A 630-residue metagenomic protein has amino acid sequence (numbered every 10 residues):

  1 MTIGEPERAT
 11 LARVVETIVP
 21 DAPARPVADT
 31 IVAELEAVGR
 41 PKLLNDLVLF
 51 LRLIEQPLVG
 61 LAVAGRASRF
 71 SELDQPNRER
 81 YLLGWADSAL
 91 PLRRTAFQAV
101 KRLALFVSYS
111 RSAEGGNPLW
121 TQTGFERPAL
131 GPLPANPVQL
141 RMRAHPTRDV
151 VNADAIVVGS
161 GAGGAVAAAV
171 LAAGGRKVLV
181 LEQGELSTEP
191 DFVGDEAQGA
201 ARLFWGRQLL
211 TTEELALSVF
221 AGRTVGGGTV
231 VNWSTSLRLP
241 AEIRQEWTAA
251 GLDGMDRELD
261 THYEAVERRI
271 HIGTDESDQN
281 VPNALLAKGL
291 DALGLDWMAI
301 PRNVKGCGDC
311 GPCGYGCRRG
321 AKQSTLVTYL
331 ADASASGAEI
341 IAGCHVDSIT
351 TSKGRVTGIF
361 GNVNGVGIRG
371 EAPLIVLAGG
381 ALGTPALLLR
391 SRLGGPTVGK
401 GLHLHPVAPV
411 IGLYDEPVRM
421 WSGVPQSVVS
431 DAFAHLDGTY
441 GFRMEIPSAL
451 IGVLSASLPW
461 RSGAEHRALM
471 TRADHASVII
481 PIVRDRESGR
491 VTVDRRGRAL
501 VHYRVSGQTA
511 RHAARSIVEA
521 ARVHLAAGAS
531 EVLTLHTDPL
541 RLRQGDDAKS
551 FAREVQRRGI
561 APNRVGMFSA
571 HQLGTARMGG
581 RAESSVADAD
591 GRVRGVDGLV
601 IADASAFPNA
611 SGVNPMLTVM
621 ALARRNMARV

Functional and structural regions predicted by a protein language model:
M1, E5, T17-V19, R25-E34 (+5 more regions): Extreme N-terminal leader/targeting segments of oxidoreductases
M1-S68: Near-N-terminal "mature-domain entry" segment
F70, Q75-N77, L82-S88, T95-A96 (+6 more regions): Rossmann-like flavin
L103, V107-S108, G115-H145, G254-D347 (+2 more regions): Conserved redox-cofactor binding core of oxidoreductases
R148, N152-V180: N-terminal Rossmann-like FAD-binding beta1-loop-alpha1 element of flavoenzymes
V170-L179, G184-E196, T224, A335 (+5 more regions): Glycine-rich loop(s) and the adjacent beta-strand/alpha-helix scaffold that form part
R176, Q183-E242, P282-D291: N-terminal FAD cofactor-binding segment of flavoenzymes
N232, G395-H524, A561-P562, S569-G574 (+2 more regions): FAD cofactor-binding and catalytic pocket of flavoenzymes
